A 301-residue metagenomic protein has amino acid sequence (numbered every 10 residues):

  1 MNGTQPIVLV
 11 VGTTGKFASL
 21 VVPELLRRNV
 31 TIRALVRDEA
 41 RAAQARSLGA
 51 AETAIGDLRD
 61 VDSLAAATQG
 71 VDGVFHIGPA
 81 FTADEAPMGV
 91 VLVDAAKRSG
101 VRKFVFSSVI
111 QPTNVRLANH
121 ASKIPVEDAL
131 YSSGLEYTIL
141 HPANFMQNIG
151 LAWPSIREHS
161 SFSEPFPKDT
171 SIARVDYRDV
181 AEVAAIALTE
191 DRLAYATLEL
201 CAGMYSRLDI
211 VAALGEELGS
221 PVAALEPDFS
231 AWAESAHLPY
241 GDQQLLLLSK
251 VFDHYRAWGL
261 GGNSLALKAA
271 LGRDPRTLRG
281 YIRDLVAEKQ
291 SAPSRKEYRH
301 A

Functional and structural regions predicted by a protein language model:
N2, S230-A301: A hydrophobic C-terminal alpha-helical subdomain
N2-A45, R59-D62, Q69-V71, H76 (+7 more regions): Oxidoreductase cofactor-interface core, primarily capturing Rossmann-like NAD(P)-dependent enzymes
G49: Substrate-binding and catalytic surfaces of secreted/luminal carbohydrate-active proteins
I55-G56: Cofactor-binding loops of NAD(P)H-dependent oxidoreductases, dominated by short-chain dehydrogenase/reductases
P227: Acidic/histidine-enriched alpha-helical segments
